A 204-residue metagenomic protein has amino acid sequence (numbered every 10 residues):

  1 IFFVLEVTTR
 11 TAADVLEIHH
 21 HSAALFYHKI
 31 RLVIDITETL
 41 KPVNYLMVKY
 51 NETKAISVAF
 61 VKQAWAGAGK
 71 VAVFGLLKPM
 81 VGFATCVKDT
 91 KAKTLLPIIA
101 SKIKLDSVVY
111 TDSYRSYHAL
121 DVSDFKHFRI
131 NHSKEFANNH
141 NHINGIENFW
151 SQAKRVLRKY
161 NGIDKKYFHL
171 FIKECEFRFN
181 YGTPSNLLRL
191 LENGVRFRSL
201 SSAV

Functional and structural regions predicted by a protein language model:
I1-V204: Residue-level recognition of single "structural anchor" positions that define or cap local secondary structure
